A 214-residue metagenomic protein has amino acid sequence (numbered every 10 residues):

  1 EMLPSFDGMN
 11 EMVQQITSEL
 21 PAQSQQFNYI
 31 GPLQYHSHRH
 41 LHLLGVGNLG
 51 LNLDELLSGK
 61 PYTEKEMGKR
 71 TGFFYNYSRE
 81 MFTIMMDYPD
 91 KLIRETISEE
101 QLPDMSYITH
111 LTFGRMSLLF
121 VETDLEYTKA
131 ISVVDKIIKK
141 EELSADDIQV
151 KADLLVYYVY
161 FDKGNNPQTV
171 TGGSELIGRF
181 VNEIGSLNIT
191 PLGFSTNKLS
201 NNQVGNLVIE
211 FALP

Functional and structural regions predicted by a protein language model:
E1-P214: Membrane-permeabilization and membrane-interfacing ectodomains
